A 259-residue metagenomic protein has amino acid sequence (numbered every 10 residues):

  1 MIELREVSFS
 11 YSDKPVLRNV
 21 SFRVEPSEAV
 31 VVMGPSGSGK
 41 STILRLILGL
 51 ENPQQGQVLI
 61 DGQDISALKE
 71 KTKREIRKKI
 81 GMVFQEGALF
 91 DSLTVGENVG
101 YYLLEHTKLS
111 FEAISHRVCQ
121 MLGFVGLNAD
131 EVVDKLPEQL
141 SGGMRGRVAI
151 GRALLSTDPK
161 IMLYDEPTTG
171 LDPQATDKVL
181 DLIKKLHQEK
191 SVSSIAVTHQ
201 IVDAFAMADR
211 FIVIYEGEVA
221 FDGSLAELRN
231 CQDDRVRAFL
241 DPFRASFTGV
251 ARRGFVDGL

Functional and structural regions predicted by a protein language model:
L48: Helix-to-loop junction immediately C-terminal to a conserved catalytic motif
Q63-D64, E112-E131: Conserved ABC ATPase "signature" region
L136-L140, M144: Conserved ABC ATPase signature
L154-L155: ABC ATPase C-loop
M162-D165: Catalytic Walker B motif of ABC-type/P-loop ATPase nucleotide-binding domains
P173-A175: Helix N-cap at the start of a conserved alpha-helix in ABC-type nucleotide-binding domains
D222-G223: ABC ATPase "signature
